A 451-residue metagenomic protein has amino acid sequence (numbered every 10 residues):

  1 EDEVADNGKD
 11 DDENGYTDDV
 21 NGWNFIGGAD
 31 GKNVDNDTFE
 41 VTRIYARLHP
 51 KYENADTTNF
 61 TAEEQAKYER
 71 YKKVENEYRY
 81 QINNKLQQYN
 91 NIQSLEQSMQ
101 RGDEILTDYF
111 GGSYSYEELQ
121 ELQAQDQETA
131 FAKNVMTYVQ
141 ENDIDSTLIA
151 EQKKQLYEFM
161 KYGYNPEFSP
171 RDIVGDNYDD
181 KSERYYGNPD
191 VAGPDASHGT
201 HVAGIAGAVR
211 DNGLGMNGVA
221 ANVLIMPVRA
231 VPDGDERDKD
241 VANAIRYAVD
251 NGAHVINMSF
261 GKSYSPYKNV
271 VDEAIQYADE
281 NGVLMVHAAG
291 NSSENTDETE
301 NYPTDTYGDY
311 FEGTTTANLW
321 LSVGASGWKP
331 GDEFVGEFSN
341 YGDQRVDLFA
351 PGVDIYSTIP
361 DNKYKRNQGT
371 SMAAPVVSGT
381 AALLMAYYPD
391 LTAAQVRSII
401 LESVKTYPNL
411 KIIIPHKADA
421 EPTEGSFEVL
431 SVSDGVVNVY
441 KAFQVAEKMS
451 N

Functional and structural regions predicted by a protein language model:
E1-R237, F311, T315-L319, Y341-R345 (+1 more regions): Subtilisin-like serine protease catalytic core
G28, E167, V283, D305-A386 (+2 more regions): Extracellular S/T/G-rich loop segment that most often corresponds to the catalytic His/Ser-adjacent loop
D30-G31, N212, V231-D235, G261-S265 (+5 more regions): Solvent-exposed loop/turn segments at secondary-structure junctions within structured extracellular/periplasmic domains
V191-A203, G290-S292, Y364-V377: Gly/Ser-rich catalytic serine loop of serine hydrolases
G193-A196, N217-A220, D235-N257, P266-H287 (+5 more regions): Mature extracellular/periplasmic domains of secretome proteins
G207-D211, R246-D250, H254, Q276-V283 (+5 more regions): Sec-exported extracytoplasmic/periplasmic mature domains
R229, N257-G261, A288-A289, G324 (+1 more regions): A cross-family glycoside hydrolase active-site/sugar-binding cleft signature
V249-N251, V255-M258, N269, T316-S322 (+1 more regions): C-terminal subdomain of the subtilisin-like protease fold in secreted/lumenal serine endopeptidases
